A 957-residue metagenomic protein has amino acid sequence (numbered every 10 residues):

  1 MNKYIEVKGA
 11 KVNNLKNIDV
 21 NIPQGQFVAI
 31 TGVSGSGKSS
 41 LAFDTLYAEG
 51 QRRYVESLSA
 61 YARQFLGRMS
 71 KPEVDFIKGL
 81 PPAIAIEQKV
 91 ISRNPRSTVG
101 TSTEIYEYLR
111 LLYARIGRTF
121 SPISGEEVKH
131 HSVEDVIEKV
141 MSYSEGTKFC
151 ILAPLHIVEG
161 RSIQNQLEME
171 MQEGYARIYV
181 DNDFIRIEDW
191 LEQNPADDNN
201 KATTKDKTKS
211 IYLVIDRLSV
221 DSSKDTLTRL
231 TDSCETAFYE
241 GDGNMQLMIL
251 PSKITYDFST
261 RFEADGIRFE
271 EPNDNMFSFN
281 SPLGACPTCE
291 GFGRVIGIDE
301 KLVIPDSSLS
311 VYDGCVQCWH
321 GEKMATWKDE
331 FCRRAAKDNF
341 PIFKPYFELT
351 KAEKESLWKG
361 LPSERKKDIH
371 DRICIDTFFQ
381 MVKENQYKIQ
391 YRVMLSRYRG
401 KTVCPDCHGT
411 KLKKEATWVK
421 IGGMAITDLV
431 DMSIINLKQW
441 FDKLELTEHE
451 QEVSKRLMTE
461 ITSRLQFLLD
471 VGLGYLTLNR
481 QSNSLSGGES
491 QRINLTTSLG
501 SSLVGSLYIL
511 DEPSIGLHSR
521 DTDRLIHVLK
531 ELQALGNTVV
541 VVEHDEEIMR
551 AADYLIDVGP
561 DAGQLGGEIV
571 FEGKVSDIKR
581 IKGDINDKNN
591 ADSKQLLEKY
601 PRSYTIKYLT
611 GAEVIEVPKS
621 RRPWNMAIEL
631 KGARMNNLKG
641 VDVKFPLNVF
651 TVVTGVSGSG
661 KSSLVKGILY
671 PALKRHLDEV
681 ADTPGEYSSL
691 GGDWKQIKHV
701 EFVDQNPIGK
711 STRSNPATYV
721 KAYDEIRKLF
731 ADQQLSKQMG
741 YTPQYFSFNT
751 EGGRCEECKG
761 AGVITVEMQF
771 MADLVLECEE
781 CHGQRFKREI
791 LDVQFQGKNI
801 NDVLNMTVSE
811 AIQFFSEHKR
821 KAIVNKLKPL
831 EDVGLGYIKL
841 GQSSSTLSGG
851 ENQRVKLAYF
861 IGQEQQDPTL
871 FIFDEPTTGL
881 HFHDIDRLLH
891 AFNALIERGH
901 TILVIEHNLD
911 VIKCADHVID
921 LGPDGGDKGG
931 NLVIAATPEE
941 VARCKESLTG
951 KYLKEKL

Functional and structural regions predicted by a protein language model:
M1-L957: Conserved phosphate-binding elements of NTP-dependent enzyme cores
